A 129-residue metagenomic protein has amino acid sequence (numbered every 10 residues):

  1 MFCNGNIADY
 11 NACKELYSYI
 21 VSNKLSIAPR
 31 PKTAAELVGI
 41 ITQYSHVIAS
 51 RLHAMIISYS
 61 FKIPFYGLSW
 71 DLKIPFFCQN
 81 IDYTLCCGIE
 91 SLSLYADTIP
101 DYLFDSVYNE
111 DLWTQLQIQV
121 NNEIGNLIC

Functional and structural regions predicted by a protein language model:
M1-C129: Active-site anion-handling motifs in enzyme catalytic cores
